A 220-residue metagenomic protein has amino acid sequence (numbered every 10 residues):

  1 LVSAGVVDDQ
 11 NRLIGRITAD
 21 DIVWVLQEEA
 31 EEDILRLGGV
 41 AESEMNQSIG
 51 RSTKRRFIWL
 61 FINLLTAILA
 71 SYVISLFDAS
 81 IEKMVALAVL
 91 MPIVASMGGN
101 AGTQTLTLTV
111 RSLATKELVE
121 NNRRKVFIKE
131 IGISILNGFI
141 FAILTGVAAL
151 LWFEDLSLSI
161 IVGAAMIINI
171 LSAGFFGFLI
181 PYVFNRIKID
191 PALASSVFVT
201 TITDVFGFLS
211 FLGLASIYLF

Functional and structural regions predicted by a protein language model:
L1-A88: Cytosolic regulatory modules rich in charged/polar residues
G15, F57, G102, D190 (+1 more regions): Residue-level signature of catalytic and energy-coupling elements of molecular machines, predominantly ATP/GTP-dependent
D21-K54, T103-F127, Y182-K188: Non-transmembrane, extramembrane segments of multi-pass ion/lipid transporters
E44-I62, N122-F139, V162-G163: Soluble-to-membrane junctions at the N-terminal ends of transmembrane alpha-helices in multi-pass ion-transporting
W59-A67, L90, V94, G98 (+15 more regions): Alpha-helical transmembrane segments in multi-pass membrane proteins
L76-M91, F153-A164, I189-A194: Membrane-water interface of transmembrane alpha-helices in multipass transporters/channels
L150, L212-F220: Transmembrane alpha-helix termini and helix-breaking/packing motifs in multi-pass membrane transporters
F184-T203: Interfacial loop-to-transmembrane junctions
